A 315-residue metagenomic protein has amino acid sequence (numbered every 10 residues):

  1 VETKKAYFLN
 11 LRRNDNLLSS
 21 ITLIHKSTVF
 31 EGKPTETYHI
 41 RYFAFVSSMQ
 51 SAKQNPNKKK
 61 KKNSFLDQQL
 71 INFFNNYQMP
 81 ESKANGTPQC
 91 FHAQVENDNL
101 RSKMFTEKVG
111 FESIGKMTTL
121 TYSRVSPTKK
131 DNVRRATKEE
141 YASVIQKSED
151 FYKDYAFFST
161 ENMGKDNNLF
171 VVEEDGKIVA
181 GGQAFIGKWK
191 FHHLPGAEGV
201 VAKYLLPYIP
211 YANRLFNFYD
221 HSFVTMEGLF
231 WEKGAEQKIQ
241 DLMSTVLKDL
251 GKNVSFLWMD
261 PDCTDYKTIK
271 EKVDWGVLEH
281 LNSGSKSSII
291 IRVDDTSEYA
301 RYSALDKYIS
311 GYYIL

Functional and structural regions predicted by a protein language model:
V1-F30, N85-P88, K103, E107-F223: Amide-forming acyltransferase catalytic core, primarily the GNAT-like/NAT-type and related acyltransferase folds
N14, K26, V46-S48, D98 (+6 more regions): Generic structural motif
E31-K33, Y313-I314: Short, flexible active-site-proximal loops enriched in glycine and acidic residues
K33-K108, P195-D274: Acyl-donor binding region in acyl/amide transferases
T37-Y42, K108-S123, K286-S297: Short N-terminal signal/transit or membrane-insertion segments and the immediately adjacent low-complexity/disordered
Q146-N162, I239, S244-K252, E279-S297: Short flexible/disordered coil segments
W258-D262, T268-L315: C-terminal functional modules
